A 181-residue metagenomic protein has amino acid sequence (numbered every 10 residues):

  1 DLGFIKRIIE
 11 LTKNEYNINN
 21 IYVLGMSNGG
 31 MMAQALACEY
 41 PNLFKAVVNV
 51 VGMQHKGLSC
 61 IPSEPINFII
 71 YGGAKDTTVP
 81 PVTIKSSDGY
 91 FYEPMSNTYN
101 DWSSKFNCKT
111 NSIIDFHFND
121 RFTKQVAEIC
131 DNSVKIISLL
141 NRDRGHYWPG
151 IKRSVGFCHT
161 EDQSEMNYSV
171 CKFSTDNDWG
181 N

Functional and structural regions predicted by a protein language model:
D1-Y16, A35: Alpha/beta-hydrolase active-site loop
G3, S27, C38, G89-E93: Soluble non-cytosolic domains of exported or imported proteins
I8, S27, M53, A74 (+1 more regions): Residue-level signal for short, function-critical loop segments
N14, N19-I66, T77: Primarily recognizes the serine-hydrolase "nucleophile elbow" in alpha/beta-hydrolase and SGNH/GDSL folds
I70-G72: Short beta-strand/loop motif that positions the catalytic acidic residue of the alpha/beta-hydrolase fold
A74-I136, R144-F173: Active-site-adjacent alpha-helix of alpha/beta-hydrolase-fold enzymes
D176-N181: Short, intrinsically disordered, charge-balanced linker/junction segments flanking boundaries in proteins
